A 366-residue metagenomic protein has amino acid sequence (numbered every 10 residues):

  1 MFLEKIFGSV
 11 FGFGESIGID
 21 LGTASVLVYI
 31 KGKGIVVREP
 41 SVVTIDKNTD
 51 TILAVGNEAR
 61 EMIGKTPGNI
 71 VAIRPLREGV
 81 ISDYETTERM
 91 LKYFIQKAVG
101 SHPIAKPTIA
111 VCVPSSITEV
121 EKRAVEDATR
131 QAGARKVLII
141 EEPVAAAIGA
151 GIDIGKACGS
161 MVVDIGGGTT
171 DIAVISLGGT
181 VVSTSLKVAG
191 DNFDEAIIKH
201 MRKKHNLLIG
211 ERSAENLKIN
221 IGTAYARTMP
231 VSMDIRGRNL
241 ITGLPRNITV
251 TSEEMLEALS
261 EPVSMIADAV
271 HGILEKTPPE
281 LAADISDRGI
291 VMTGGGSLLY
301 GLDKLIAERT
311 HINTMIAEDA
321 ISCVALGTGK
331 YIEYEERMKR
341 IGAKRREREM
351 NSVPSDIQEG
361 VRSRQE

Functional and structural regions predicted by a protein language model:
M1-I165, A173-V291, S297-E366: Nucleotide/phosphate-binding catalytic cleft detector across ATP-hydrolyzing and phosphate-transferring enzymes
